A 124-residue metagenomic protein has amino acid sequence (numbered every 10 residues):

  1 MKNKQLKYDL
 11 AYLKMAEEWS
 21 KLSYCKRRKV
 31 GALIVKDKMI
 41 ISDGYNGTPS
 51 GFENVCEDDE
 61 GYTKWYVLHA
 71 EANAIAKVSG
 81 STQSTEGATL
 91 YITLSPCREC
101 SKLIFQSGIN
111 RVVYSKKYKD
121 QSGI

Functional and structural regions predicted by a protein language model:
M1-I124: Zinc-dependent deaminase catalytic domain
